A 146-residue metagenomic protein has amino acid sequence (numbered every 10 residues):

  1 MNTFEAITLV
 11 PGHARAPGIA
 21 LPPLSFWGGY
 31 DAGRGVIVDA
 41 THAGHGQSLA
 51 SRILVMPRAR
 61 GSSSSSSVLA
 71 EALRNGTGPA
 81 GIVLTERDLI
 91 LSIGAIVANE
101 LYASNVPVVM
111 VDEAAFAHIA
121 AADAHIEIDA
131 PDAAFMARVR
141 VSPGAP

Functional and structural regions predicted by a protein language model:
T3-V10, I19-A130: Feature captures the catalytic cores and cofactor-binding loops of soluble hydro-lyases/lyases that act on carboxylate
S63-S67, D132-P143: Short, Lys/Arg- and Gly-enriched loop/turn segments at beta-strand edges
P79, S142-P146: C-terminal, non-catalytic interaction/recognition modules in large multi-subunit enzymes and RNPs
N105-P107, R138, A145: Intrinsically disordered, low-complexity serine/threonine-rich segments
